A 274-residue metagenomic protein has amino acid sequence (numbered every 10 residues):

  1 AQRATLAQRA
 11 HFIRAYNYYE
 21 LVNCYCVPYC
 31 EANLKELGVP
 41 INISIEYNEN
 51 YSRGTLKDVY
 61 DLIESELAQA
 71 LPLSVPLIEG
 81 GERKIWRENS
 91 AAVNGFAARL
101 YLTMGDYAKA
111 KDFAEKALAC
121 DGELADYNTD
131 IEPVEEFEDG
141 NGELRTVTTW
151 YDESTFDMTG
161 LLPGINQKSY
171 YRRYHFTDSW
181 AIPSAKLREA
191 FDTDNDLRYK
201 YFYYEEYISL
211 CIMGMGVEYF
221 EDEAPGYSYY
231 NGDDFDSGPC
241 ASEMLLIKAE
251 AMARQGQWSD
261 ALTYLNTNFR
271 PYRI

Functional and structural regions predicted by a protein language model:
A1-P76: Aromatic-anchored glycine-rich loop motif in surface-exposed flexible loops
L6, I13, E20, N89 (+4 more regions): "A position-specific structural signal for the A-helix of alpha-solenoid helical repeats
S90-A125: Aromatic-residue-lined binding/catalytic grooves and analogous aromatic/hydrophobic interfacial grooves in multimeric
K111-S242, P271-I274: Hydrophobic-face positions in mid-chain alpha helices that act as interaction patches
